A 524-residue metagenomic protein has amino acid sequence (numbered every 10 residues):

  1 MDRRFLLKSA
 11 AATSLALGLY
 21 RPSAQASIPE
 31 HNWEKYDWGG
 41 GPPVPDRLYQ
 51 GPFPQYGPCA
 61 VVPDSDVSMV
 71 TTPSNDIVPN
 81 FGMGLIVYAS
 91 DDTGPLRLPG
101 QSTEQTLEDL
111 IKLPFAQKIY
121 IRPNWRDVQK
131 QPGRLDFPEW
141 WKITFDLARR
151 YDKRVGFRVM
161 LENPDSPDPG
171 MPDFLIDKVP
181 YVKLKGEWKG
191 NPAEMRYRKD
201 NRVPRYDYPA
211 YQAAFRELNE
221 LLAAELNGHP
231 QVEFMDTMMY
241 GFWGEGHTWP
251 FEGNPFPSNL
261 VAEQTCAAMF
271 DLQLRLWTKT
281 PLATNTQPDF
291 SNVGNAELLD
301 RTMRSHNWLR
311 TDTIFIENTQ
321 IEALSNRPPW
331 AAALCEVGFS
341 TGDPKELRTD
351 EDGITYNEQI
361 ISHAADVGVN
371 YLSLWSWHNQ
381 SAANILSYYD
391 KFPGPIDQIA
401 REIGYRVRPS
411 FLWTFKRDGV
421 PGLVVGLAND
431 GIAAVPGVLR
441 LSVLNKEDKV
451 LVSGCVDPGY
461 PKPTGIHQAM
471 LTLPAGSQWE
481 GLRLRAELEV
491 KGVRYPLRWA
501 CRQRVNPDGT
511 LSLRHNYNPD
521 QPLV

Functional and structural regions predicted by a protein language model:
M1, Y20-P52: C-terminal segment of N-terminal export signals and the immediately downstream linker at the start of the mature
M1-T13: N-terminal secretory signal peptides and thylakoid transit peptides that target proteins across membranes
G39-T106, F115-Q117, R149-K153, E233-S381: Catalytic-core regions of glycoside hydrolase
L113, I121-L184: Aromatic-lined substrate-binding rim segments of carbohydrate-active enzymes
T144-R149, D200-F234, M269: An active-site-proximal structural segment forming one wall of the substrate-binding cleft that immediately precedes
N163-E220: Active-site-adjacent "subsite" loops/lids of carbohydrate-active enzymes
Q359-F411: Catalytic cores of secreted or luminal carbohydrate-active enzymes
R401-V524: Extracellular/luminal regions of secreted and cell-surface proteins that mediate adhesion/ECM remodeling
